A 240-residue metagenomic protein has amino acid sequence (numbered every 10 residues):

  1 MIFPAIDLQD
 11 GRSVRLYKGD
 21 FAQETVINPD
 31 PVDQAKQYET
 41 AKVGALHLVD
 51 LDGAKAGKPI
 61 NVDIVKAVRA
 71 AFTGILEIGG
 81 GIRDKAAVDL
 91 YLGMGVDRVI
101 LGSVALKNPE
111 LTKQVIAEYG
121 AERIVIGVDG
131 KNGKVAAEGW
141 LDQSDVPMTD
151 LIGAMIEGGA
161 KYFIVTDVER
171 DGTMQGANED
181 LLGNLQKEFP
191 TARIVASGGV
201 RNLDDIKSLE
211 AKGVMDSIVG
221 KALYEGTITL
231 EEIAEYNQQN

Functional and structural regions predicted by a protein language model:
I2, G53-R69, R83-D89, S103-V125 (+3 more regions): Active-site-adjacent beta->alpha loops and helix N-cap segments on the catalytic face of soluble alpha/beta enzymes
I6, D50, S103-V104, V128-G130 (+3 more regions): Short secondary-structure boundary segments
D7, Y38, L46, Y91 (+4 more regions): Conserved, mostly hydrophobic/aromatic
G11-V14, K18-A22, L92, V96-D171: Conserved anion-binding
S13-P59: N-terminal beta-alpha supersecondary unit
Y17, N132-S144, T173-G176, N184 (+4 more regions): Active-site-adjacent loop and "lid" segments of alpha/beta metabolic enzymes
I27-E39, R83-D89, S144-A154, I206: Short, acidic/polar
F72, L76-R98, D180-D216: Catalytic cores of alpha/beta
